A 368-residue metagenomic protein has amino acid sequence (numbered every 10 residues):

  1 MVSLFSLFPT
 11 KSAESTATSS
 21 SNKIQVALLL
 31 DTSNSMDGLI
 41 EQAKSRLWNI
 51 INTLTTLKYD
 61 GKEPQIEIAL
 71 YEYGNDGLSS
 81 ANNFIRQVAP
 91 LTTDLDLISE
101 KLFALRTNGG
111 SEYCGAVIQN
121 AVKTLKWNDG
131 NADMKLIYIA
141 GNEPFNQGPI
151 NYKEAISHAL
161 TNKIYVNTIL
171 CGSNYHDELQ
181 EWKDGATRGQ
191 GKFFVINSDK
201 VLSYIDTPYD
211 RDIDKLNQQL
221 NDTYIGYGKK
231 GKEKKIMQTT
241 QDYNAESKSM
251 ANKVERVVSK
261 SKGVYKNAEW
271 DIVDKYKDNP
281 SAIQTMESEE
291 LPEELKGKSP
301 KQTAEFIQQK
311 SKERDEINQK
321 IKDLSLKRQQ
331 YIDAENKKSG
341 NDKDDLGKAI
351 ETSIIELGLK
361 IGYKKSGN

Functional and structural regions predicted by a protein language model:
M1-S6: Hydrophobic membrane-insertion alpha-helices, especially the h-region of bacterial N-terminal signal peptides
F8-K200, P208-D210, S281-S288, E294-L295 (+4 more regions): Divalent cation-coordinating acidic motifs and surrounding scaffolds that mediate Ca2+/Mg2+/Mn2+/Zn2+-dependent binding
K183-I283: A post-motif C-terminal structural segment
